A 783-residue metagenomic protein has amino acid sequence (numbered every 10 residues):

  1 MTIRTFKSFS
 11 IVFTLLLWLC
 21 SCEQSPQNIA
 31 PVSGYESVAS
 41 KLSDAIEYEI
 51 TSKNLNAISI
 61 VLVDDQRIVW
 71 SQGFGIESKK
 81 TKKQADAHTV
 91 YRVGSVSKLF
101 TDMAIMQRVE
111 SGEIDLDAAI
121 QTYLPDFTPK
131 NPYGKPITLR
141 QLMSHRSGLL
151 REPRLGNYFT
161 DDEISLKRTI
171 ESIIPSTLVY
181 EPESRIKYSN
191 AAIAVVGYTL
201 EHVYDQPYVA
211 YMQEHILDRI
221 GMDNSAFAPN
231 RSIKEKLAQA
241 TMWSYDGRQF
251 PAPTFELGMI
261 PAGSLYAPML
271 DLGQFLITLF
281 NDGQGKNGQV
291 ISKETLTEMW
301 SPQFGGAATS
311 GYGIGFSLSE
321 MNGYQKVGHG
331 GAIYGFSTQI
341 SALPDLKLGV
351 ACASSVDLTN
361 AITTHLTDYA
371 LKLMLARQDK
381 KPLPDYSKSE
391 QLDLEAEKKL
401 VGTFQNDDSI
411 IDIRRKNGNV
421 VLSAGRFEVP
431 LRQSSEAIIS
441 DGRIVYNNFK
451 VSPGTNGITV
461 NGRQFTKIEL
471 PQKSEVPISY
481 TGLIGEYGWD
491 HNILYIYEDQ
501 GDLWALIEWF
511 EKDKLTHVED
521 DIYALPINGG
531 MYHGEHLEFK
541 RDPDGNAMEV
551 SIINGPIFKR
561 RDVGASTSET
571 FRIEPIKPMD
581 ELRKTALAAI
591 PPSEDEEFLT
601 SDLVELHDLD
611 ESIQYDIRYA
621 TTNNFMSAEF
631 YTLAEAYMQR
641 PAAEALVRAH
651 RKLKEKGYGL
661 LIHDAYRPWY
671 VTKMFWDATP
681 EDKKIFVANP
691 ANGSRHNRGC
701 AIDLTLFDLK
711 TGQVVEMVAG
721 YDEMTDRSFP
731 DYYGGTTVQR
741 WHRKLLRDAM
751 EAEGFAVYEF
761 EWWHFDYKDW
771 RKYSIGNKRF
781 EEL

Functional and structural regions predicted by a protein language model:
T2-I11: Bacterial N-terminal signal peptides that target proteins for export
S10-C20: Bacterial N-terminal signal peptides
C22-Q72, E201-Q206, A210-E214, D218 (+4 more regions): Catalytic loop of the DD-peptidase/beta-lactamase superfamily, centered on the K-T-G motif and neighboring
E47, I76-N190, G197, Y204-A210 (+2 more regions): Active-site-proximal loop and beta-strand segments within enzyme catalytic domains
A57-I60, P132, A226-F227, K286-G288 (+2 more regions): Surface-exposed patches in mature extracellular/periplasmic domains of secreted proteins
V63-D65, Q121-F127, G659-A678: Acidic helix-start/capping segments at beta-turn-to-alpha-helix junctions
A85-H88, S176-P182, I193-A194, E235 (+7 more regions): Flexible glycine/proline-enriched surface loops and loop-helix/loop-strand junctions
S568-H663, A678-F760, D769-L783: Extracytoplasmic cell-surface/polysaccharide-interacting catalytic and binding patches
